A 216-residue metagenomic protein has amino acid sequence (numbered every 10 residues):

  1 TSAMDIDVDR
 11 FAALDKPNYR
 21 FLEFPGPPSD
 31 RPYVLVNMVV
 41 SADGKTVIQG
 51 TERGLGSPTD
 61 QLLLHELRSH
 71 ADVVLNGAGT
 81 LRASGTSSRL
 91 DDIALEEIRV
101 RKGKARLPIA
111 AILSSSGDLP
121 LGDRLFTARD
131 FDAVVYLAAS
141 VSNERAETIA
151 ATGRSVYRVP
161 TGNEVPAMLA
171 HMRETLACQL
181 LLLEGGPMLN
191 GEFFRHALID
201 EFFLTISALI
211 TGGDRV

Functional and structural regions predicted by a protein language model:
T1-V216: Enzymes that bind and transform nitrogen-containing heteroaromatic metabolites
